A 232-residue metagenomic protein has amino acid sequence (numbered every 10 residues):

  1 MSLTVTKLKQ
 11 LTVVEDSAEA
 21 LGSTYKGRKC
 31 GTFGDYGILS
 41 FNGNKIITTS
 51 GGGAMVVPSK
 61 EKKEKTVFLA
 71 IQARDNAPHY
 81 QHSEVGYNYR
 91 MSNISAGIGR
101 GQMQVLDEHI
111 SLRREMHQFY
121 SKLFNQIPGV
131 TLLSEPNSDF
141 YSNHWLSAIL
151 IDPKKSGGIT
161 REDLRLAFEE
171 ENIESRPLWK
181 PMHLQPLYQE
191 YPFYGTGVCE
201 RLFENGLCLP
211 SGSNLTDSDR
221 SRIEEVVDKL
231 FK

Functional and structural regions predicted by a protein language model:
M1-L8, T24, K60-K232: PLP-dependent aminotransferase class I/II
L11-T12: Hydrophobic "anchor" residues on beta-strands that sit immediately upstream of conserved functional sites
E15-T49, P78-S83, T131: Conserved active-site segment immediately N-terminal to the catalytic lysine that forms the internal aldimine
T32-A70, N93: Active-site PLP attachment segment
